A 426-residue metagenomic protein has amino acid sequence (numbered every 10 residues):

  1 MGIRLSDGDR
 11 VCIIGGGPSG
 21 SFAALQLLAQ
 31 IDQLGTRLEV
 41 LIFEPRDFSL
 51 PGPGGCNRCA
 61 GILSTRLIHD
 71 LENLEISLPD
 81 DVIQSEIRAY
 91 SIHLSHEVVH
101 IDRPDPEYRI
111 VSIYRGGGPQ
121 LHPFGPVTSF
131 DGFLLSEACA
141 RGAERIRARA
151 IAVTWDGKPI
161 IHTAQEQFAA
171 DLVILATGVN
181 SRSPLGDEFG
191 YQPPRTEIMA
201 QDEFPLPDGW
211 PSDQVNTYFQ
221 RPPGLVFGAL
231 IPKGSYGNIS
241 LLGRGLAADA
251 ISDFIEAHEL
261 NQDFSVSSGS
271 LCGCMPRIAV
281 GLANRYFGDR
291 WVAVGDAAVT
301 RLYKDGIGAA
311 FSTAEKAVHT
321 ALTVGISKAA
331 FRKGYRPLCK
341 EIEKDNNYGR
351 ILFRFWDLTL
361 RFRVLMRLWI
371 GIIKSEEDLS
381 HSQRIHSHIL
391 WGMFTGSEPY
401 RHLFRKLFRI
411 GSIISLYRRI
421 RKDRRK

Functional and structural regions predicted by a protein language model:
G2-S19, L41: Beta1/beta-strand and adjacent pyrophosphate-binding region of the FAD-binding site in flavoprotein oxidoreductases
S19, F48, N180: Conserved Rossmann-like nucleotide-cofactor binding loop
Q26, F133-F264: Predominantly flavin-linked oxidoreductase catalytic cores and closely associated redox partners
L28-C56: Glycine-rich FAD pyrophosphate-binding loop
D47-E97: N-terminal FAD cofactor-binding segment of flavoenzymes
C59-I62, E107-S136, G243-I251: Short beta-strand to alpha-helix junction loop
I83, Q167, G245-A329: FAD/FMN-dependent oxidoreductases across multiple families
L322-K426: C-terminal helical "tail/cap" subdomain of flavin- and related membrane-associated enzymes
